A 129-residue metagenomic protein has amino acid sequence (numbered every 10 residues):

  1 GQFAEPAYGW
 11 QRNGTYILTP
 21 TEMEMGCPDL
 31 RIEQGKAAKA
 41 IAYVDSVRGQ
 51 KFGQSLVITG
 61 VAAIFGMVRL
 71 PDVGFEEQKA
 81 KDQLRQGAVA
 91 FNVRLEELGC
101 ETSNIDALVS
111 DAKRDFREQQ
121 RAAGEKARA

Functional and structural regions predicted by a protein language model:
G1-E5, E118-A129: Compositionally biased, proline/threonine/alanine/serine-rich low-complexity intrinsically disordered stretches
G1-R48, D111: N-terminal secretory signal peptides
R12-G14, S55-G60, A127-R128: Generic structural motif recognizing short loop/turn segments at the entrances and edges of beta-strands
P28-Q86: Hydrophobic alpha-helical membrane segments
K36, A40-Y43, E76-K79, E96 (+3 more regions): A broad "ordered helical/assembly scaffold" signature
D45, F52, T59, G99-D106 (+2 more regions): Coiled-coil heptad-register positions
V73-I105: Membrane-engaging insertion elements
